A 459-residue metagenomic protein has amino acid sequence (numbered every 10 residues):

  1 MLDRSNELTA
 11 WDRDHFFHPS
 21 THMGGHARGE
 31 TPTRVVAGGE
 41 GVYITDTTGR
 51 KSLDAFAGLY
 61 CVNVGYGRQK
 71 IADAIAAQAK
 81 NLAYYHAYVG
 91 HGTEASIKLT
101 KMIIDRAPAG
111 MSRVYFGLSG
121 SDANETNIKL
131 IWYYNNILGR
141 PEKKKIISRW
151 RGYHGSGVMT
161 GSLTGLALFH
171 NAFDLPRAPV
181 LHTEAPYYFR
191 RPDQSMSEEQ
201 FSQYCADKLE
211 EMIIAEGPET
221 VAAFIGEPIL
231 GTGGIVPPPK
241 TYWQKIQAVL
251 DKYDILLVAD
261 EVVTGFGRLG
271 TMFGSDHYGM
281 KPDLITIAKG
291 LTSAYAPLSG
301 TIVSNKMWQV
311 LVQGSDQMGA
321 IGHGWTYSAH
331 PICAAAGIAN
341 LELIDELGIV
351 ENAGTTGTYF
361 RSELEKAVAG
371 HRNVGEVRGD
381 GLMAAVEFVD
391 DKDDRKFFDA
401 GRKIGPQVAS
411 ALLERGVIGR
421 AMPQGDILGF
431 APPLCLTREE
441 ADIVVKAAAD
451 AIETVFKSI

Functional and structural regions predicted by a protein language model:
M1-I459: Conserved N-terminal phosphate-binding loop of PLP-dependent enzymes in the Aspartate aminotransferase
